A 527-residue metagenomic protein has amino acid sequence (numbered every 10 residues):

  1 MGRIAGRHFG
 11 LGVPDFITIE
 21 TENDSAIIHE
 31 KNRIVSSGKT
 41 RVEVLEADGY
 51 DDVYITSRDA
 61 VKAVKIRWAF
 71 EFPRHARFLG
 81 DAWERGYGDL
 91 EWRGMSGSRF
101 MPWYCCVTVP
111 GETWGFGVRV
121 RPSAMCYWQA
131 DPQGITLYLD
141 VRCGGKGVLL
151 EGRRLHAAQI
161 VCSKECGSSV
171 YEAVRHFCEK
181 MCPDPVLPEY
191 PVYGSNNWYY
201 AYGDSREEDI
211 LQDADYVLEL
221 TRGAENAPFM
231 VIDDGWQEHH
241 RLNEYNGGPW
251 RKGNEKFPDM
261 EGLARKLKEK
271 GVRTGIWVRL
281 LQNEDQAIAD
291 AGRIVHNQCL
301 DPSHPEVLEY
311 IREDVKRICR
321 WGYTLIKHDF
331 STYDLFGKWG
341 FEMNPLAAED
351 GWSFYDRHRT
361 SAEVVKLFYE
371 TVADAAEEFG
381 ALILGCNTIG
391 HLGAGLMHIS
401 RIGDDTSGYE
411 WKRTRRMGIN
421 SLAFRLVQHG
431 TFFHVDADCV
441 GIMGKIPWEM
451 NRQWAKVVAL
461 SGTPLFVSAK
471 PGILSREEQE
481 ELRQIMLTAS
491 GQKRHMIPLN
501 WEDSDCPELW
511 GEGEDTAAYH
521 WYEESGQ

Functional and structural regions predicted by a protein language model:
M1-P228, L325: Carbohydrate-recognition beta-sandwich/jelly-roll modules in extracellular/periplasmic carbohydrate-active proteins
L79-W83, A224-D234, R413, K493-D503: A generic structural motif
R93, Y104, N226-G444, E478: Aromatic- and carboxylate-enriched substrate-binding clefts and catalytic-loop regions of carbohydrate-active enzymes
D140-R142, E151-A158, N196, T360-Q527: Active-site-proximal substrate-binding groove within the catalytic cores of carbohydrate-active enzymes
G167, G203-L211, N254-F257, A362 (+3 more regions): Generic detection of long, well-ordered alpha-helical segments
Y199-A201, L280, T463: Residue-level signal for short, function-critical loop segments
R206-L220, P305-C319, N451-R452: Short, acidic/polar
Y216, G223, G235-E238, Q282-N283 (+1 more regions): Glycine-rich, acidic and aromatic/proline-enriched surface loops and short helix-turn segments that act as binding
